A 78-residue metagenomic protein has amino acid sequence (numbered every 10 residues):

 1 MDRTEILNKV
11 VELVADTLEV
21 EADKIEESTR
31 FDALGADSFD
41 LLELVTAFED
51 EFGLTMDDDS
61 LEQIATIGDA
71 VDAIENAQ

Functional and structural regions predicted by a protein language model:
M1-D23, N76-A77: Thiotemplate assembly-line natural product biosynthesis machinery
D16-A33, F52-S60: Phosphopantetheine carrier-protein modules
R30, T66-G68: Short, structural beta-strand-to-alpha-helix junction motif
S38: Catalytic nucleophile serine of serine hydrolases, specifically the conserved "nucleophile elbow" pentapeptide
L42-I64: Phosphopantetheinylated carrier protein domains
